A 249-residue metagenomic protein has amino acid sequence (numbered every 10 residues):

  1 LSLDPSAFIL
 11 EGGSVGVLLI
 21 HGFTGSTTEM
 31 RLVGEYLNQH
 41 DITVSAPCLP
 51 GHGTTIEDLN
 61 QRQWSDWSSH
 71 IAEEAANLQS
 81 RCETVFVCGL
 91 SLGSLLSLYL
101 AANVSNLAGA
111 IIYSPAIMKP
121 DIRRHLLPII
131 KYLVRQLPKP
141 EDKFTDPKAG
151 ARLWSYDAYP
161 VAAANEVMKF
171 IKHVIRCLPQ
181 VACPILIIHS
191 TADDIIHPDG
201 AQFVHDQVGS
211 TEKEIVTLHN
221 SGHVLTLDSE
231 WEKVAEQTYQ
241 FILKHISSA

Functional and structural regions predicted by a protein language model:
S2-T55: Short, surface-exposed "cap/lid" segments of acyl-processing enzymes
P5, P160-L178, C183: Active-site nucleophile elbow and catalytic-triad environment of alpha/beta-hydrolase enzymes
G89-G93, S97: Gly/Ala-rich beta-loop-alpha elbow adjacent to hydrolase catalytic centers
I111-D121: Active-site nucleophile loop of the alpha/beta-hydrolase fold
V181, I187-H189, D193: Short beta-strand/loop motif that positions the catalytic acidic residue of the alpha/beta-hydrolase fold
D194-G200: Conserved alpha/beta-hydrolase "acid-adjacent" motif
Q202, D206-V224: Catalytic histidine neighborhood in serine/cysteine hydrolases with alpha/beta-hydrolase-type architecture
N220-A249: Catalytic active-site module of serine/aspartate enzymes centered on a nucleophile-bearing elbow/loop
